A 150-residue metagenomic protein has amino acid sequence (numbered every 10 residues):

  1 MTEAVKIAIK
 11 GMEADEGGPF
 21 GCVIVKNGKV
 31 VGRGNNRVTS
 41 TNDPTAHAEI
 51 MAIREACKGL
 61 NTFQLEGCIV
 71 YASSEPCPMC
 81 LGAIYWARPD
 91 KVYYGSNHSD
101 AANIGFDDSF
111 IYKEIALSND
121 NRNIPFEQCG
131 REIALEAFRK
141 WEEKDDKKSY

Functional and structural regions predicted by a protein language model:
M1-E13, P76, A83-Y150: Zinc-dependent deaminase
I9, E13, N27, T39 (+3 more regions): Charged, amphipathic alpha-helical interaction segments
A14-G18: A short helix-loop-beta-strand connector motif used in the catalytic cores of GNAT acetyltransferases and, in some
P19-G28: Short beta-strand scaffold segments in enzyme catalytic cores
V31-V38: Short beta->alpha transition motifs characteristic of CBS
V38, A72, S96: Residues that line or immediately flank small-molecule/substrate-binding pockets and catalytic motifs
N42-A46, I50-A87: Helix-adjacent hinge/juxtasegments
